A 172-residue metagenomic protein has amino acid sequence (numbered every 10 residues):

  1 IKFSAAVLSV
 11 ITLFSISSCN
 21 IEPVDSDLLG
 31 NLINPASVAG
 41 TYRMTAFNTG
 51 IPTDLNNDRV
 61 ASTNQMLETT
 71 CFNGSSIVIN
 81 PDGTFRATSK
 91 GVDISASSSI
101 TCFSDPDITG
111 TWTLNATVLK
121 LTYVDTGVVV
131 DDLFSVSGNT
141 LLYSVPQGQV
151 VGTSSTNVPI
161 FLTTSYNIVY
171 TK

Functional and structural regions predicted by a protein language model:
I1-V7: Bacterial N-terminal signal peptides that target proteins for export
F14-S18: C-terminal motif of bacterial Sec signal peptides marking the signal peptidase cleavage site
N20-K172: Lipid interaction determinants
